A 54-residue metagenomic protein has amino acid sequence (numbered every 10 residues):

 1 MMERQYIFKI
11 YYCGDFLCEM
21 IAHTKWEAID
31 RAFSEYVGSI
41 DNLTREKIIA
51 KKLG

Functional and structural regions predicted by a protein language model:
M1-D15: Short aromatic-glycine-(Arg/Gly/Cys) micro-motifs in beta-strand/loop hairpins
G14-K25: A short, exposed loop/beta-hairpin motif centered on an aromatic-Gly-Thr core
S34-G54: Short, mixed-charge low-complexity intrinsically disordered segments
